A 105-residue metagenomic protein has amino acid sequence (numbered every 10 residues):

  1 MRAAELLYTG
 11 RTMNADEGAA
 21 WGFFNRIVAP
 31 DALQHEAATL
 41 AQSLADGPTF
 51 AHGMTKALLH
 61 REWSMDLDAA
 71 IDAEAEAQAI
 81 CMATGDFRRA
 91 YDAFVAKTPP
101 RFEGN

Functional and structural regions predicted by a protein language model:
M1-H52, T84, R89, N105: Crotonase-fold acyl-CoA enzyme core
L6-L7, L58-E62, A77-M82: Helix-loop "lid/cap" segments that line or gate small-molecule binding pockets
G18, T55, F94: Terminal peptide-recognition signature
A41-P48, L59, W63, T98: Structural signal for hydrophobic packing residues in well-ordered secondary-structure cores of soluble enzyme domains
D66-I71: Short beta-strand->loop
D92-N105: Terminal low-complexity tails and localization/encapsulation signals of metabolic enzymes
